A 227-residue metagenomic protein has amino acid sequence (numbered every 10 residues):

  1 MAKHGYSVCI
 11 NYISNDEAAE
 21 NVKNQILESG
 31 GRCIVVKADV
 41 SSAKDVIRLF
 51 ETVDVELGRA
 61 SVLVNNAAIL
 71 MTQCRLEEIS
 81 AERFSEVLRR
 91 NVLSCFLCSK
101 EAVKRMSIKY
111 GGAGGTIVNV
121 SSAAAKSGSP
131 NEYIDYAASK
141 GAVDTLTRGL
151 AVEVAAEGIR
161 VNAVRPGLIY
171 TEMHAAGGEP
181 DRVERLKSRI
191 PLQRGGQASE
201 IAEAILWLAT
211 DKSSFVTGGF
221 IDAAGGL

Functional and structural regions predicted by a protein language model:
D16-E17, K37-L49, A81, S199: The beta1-alpha1 cofactor-binding region of Rossmann-like NAD(H)/NADP(H)-dependent oxidoreductases
I69, G112, V118-A142, T147-A156 (+1 more regions): Catalytic loop of short-chain dehydrogenase/reductase
Q73, I205-L206, T217-L227: Short C-terminal tail/terminal secondary-structure segment of NAD(P)H-dependent dehydrogenase/reductase domains
C74-L76, S80-S85, L186: Substrate-binding pocket helix/loop in short-chain dehydrogenase/reductase
K104, V152-E153, S214: Alpha-helical segment proximal to the catalytic Tyr-Lys
A155, R160, V216-G218: Short, small/polar-rich loop/turn modules that mediate ligand/substrate recognition or access, typified
I190-I201: A conserved structural motif in NAD(P)-dependent oxidoreductases
